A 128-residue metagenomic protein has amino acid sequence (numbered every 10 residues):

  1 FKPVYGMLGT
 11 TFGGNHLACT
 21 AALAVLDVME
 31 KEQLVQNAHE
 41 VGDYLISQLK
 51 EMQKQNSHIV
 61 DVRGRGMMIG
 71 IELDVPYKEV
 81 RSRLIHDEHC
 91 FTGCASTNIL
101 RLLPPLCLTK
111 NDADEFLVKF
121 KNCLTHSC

Functional and structural regions predicted by a protein language model:
F1-C128: Conserved N-terminal phosphate-binding loop of PLP-dependent enzymes in the Aspartate aminotransferase
